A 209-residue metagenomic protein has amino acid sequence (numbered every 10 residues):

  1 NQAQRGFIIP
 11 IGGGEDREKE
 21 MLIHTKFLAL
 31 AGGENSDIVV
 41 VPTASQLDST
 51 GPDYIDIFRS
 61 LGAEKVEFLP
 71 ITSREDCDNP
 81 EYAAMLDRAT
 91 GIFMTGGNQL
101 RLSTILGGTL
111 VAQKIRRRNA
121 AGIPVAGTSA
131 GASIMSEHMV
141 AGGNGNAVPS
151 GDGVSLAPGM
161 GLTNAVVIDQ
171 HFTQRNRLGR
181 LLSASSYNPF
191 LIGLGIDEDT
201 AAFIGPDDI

Functional and structural regions predicted by a protein language model:
N1-N35, S45-D53, F58-S60, E64-K65 (+2 more regions): C-terminal and late-domain segments of enzyme folds
I9-P10, D37-P42, E67-L69, G91-T95 (+3 more regions): Structural recognition of the beta-strand scaffold that forms the well-ordered cores of secreted hydrolase catalytic
E20-M21, G51-P52, N79, I105-G108: Conserved strand-to-helix beginnings and helix N-cap segments that scaffold or border functional pockets
L30, I57-L61, R88-A89, I105-T109 (+1 more regions): Structured segments of extracytoplasmic/periplasmic soluble domains in secreted or envelope-associated proteins
A31, F93-G96, G122, S185: Sec/Tat-exported extracytoplasmic proteins
V39, S45-R88: Portal/gating segments that form or line small-molecule/metal binding sites
A83-R101: Active-site-proximal helix-loop elements at catalytic-domain edges
T95, R101-L178: Class I SAM-dependent methyltransferase SAM-binding "motif I" and its flanking Rossmann-like core
